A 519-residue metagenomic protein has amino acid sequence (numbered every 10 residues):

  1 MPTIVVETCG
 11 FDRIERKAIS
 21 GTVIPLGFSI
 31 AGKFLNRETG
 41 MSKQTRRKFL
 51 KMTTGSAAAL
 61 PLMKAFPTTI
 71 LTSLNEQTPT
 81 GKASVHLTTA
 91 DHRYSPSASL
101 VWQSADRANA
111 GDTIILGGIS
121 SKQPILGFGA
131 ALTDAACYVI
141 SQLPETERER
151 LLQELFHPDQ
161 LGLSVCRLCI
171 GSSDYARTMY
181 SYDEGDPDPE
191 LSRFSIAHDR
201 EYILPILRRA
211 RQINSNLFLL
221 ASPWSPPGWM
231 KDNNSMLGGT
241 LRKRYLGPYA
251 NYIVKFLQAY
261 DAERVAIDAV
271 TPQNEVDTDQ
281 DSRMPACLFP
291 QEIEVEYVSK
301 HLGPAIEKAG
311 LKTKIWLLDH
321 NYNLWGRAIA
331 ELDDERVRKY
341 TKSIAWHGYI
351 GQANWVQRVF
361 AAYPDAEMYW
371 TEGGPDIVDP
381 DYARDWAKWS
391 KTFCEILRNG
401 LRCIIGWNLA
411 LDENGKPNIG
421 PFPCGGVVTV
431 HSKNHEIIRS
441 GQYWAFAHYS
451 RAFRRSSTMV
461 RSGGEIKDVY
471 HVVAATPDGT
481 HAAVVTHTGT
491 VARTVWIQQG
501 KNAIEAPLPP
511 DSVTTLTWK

Functional and structural regions predicted by a protein language model:
M1-K48, I70-T72: N-terminal secretory signal peptides
I30-G32, E38-G40, M63-H92: C-terminal segment of N-terminal export signals and the immediately downstream linker at the start of the mature
S42, K48-I70: N-terminal export signals
P79-T89, G111-D112, A221, N251-Q258 (+2 more regions): Substrate-binding and catalytic surfaces of secreted/luminal carbohydrate-active proteins
P96-I267, K300: N-terminal catalytic cores of secreted or lumenal carbohydrate-active enzymes
G171-S172, S222-P227, Q273-E275, N321 (+1 more regions): Short glycine-enriched loops at secondary-structure junctions
Y175-M179, P227-N234, V276-S282, L324-R327 (+1 more regions): Short acidic/His/Gly/Ser-rich catalytic and metal-binding motifs that mark active-site loops of diverse hydrolases
K231-R242, E275-P290, V378: Active-site-proximal beta-alpha loop/turn segments in soluble metabolic enzymes
